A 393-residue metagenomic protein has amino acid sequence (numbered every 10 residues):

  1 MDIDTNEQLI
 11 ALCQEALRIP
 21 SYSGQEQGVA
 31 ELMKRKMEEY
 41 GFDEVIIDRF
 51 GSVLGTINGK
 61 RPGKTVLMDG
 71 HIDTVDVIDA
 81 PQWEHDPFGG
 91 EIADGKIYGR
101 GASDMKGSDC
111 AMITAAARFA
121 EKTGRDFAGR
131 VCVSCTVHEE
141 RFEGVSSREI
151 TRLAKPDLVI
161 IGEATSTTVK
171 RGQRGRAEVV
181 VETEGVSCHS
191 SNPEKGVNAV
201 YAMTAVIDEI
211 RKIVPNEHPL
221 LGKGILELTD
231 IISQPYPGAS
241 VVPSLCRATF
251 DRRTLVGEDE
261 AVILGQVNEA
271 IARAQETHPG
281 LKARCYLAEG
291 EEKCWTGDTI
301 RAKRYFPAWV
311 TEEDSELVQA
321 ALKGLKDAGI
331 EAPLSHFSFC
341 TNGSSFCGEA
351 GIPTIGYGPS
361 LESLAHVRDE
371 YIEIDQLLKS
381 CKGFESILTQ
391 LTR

Functional and structural regions predicted by a protein language model:
M1-I78, L245-T249, I263-L264, I374: N-terminal helical capping/dimerization or prosegment-like subdomains of hydrolases acting on amide or phosphate bonds
E39-I46, G89-I92, K282-L287, E331-L334: Short secondary-structure junctions
K64-C132: Active-site metal-coordination/substrate-binding segment of hydrolases, especially metallo-dependent peptidases
V66-M68, S134, L158-I160, P279 (+2 more regions): Hydrophobic/aromatic beta-strand patches that form the interior of the parallel beta-sheet core in alpha/beta enzyme
D69-G70, S134-T136, I160-E163, E182-E184 (+1 more regions): Short beta-strand segments
V77-A93, R171-E182, A320-K323: Acidic-glycine-rich active-site phosphate/pyrophosphate-binding loop
M105-Q173, E178, T392: Acidic/histidine-rich catalytic neighborhood of metal-dependent amide-processing enzymes
R171, V180-R393: Metal-dependent amide/peptide-bond hydrolase catalytic core, centered on the "pita-bread" metallohydrolase fold
